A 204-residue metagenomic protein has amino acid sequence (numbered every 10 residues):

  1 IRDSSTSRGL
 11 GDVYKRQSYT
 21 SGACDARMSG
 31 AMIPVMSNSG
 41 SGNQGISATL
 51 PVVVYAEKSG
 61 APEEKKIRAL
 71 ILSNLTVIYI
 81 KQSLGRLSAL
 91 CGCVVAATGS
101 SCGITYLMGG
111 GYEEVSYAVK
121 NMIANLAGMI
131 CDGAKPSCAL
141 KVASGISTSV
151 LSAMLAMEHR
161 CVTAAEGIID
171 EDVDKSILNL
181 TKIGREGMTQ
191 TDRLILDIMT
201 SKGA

Functional and structural regions predicted by a protein language model:
I1-Y14: Single conserved hydrophobic/aromatic residue that forms the stacking wall/gate of nucleotide- or nucleobase-binding
S5, M36-S41, K81, S88: Short glycine- and Lys/Arg-enriched binding-loop motifs that mark or flank ligand-binding interfaces
G11-S21, V52-L72, G110-K120, R193-A204: An acidic intrinsically disordered interaction segment
Q17-P34, N74-Q82: Short, hydrophobic/aliphatic alpha-helical segments
A31-L50, G92-V95: Conserved phosphate/anionic-ligand binding catalytic regions in large, soluble enzymes, centered on
Y55-R68, I78-S144, A156-G167: Hydrophobic alpha-helical bundle architecture
V162-A204: Catalytic-core signal marking the mid-to-C-terminal active-site face
